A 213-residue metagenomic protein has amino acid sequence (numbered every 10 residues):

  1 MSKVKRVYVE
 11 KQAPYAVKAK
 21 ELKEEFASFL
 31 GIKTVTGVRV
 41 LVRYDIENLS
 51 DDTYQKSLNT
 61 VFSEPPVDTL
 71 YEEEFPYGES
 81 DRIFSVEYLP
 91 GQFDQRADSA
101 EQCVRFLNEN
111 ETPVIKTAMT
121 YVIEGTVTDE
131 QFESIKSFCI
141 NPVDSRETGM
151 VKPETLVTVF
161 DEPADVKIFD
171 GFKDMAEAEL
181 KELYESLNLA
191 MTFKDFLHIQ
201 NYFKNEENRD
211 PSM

Functional and structural regions predicted by a protein language model:
M1-M213: Core nucleic-acid recognition elements
